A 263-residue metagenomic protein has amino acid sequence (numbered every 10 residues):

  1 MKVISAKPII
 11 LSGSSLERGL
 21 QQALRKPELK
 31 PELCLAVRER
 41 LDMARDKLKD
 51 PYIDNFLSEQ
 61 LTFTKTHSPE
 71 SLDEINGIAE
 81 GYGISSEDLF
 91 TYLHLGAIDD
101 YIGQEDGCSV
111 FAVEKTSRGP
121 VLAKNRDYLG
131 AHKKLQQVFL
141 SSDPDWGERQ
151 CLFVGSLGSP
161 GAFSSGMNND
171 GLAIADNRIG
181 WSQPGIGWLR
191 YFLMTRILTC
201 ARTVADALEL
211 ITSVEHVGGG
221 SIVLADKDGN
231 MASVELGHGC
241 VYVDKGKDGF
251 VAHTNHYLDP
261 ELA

Functional and structural regions predicted by a protein language model:
M1-I84, E114-V121, N125-A263: C-terminal, well-structured catalytic/ligand-binding subdomain of enzymes
E80, I84-A123: Gly/Pro-rich turn-and-neighbor structural signature
